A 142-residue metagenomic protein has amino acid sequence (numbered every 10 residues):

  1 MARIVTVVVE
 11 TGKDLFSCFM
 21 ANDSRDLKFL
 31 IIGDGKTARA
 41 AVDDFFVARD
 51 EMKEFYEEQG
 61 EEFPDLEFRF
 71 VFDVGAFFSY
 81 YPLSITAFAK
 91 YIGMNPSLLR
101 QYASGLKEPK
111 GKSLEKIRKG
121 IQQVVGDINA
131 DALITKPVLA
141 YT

Functional and structural regions predicted by a protein language model:
M1-G60, D65: DNA-contacting interfaces and partner/effector-binding or oligomerization modules in DNA-centric proteins
E10, N129-T142: Short, charged recognition helix plus adjacent turn of helix-turn-helix-like nucleic-acid-binding domains
D43, Q101, K119: DNA-binding alpha-helical recognition surfaces that contact promoter or target DNA
E58-L83, D127, D131: A short, Lys/Arg-rich alpha-helix, primarily the initiator
I85, P96, G111-L114: Helix-turn-helix DNA-binding elements, focusing on the entry/boundary residues of the two helices that contact DNA
T86-I92: Short alpha-helical "recognition helix" segments of helix-turn-helix
G93-P109: Recognition helix of helix-turn-helix/homeodomain-like DNA-binding domains that insert into the DNA major groove
K112-A130: DNA major-groove recognition helix of helix-turn-helix/homeodomain DNA-binding modules
